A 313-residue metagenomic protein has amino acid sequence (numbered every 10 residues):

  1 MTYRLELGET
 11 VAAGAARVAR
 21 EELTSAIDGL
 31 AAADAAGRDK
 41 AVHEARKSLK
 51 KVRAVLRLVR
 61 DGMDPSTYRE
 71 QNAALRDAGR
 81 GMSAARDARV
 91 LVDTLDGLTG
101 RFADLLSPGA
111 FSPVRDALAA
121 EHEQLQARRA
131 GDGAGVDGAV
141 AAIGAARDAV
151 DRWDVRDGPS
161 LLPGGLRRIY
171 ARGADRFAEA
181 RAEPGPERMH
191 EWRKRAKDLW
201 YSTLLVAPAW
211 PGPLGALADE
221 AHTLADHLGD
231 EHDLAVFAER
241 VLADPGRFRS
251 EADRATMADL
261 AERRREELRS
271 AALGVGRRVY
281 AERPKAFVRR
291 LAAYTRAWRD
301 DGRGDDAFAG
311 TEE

Functional and structural regions predicted by a protein language model:
M1-E313: Function-determining surface determinants
